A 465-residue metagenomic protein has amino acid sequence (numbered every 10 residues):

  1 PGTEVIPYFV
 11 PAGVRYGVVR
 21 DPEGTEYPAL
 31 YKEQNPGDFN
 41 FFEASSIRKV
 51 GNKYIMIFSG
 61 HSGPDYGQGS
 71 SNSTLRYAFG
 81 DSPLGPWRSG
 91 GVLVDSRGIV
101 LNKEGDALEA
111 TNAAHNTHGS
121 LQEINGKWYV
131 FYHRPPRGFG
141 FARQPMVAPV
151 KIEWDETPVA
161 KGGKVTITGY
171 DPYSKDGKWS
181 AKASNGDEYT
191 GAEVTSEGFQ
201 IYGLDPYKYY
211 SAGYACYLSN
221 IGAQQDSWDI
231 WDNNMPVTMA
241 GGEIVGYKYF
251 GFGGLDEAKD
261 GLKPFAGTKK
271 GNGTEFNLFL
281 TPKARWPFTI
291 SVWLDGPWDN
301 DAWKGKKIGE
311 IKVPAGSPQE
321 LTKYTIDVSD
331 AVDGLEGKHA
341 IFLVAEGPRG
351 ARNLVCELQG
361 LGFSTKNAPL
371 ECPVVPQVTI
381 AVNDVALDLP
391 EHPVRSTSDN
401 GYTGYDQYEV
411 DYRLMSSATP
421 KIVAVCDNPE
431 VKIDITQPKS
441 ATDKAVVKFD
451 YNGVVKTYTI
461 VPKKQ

Functional and structural regions predicted by a protein language model:
P1-C372, A424: Carbohydrate-active catalytic/glycan-binding domains of CAZyme proteins, especially the secreted or lumenal ectodomains
P369-Q465: Beta-rich interaction/scaffold domains
